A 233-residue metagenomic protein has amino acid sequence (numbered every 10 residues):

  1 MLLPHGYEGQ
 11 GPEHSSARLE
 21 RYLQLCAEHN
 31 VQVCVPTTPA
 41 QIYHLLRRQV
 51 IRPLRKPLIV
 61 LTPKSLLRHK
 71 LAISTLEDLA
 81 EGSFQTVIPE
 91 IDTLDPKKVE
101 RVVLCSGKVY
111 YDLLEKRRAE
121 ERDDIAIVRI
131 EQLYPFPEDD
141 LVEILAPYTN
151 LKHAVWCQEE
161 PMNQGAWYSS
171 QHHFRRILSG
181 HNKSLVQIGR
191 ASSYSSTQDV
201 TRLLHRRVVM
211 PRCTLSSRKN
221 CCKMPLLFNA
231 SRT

Functional and structural regions predicted by a protein language model:
M1, L23-A27, P63-K64, A119-D123 (+1 more regions): Generic detector of short, locally flexible boundary/turn motifs and exposed helical patches
M1-L3, V33-T37, V60-T62, W156: General beta-strand structural signal in soluble alpha/beta enzymes
H5-R52: Conserved thiamine diphosphate
G6-R18, R52-R55, R68-H69, I73-T233: Thiamine diphosphate
